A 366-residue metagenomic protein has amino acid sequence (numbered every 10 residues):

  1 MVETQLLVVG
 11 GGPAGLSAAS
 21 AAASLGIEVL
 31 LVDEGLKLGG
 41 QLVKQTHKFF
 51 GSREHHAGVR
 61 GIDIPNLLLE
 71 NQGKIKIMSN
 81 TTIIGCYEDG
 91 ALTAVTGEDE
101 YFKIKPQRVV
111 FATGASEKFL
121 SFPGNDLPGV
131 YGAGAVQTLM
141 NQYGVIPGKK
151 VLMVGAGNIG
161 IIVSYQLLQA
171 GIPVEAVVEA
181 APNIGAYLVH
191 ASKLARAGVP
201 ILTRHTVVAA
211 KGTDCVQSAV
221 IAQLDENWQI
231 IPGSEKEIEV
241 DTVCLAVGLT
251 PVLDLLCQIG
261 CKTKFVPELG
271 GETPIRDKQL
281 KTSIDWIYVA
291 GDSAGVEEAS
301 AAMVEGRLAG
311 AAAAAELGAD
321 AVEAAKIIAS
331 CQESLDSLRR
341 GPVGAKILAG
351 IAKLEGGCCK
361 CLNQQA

Functional and structural regions predicted by a protein language model:
M1-A366: Residues forming the flavin
